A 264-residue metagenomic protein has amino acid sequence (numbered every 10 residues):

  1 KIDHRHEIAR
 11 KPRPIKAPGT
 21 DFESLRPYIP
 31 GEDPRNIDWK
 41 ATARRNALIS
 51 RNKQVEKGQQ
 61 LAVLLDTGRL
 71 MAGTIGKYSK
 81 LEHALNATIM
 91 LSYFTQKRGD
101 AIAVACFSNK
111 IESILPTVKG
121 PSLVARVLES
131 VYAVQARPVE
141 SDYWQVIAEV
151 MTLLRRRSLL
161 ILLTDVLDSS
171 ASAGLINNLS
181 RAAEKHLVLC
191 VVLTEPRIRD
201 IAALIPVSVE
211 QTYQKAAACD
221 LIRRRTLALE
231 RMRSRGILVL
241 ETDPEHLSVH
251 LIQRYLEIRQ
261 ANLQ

Functional and structural regions predicted by a protein language model:
K1, T152, R156, S170-Q264: Von Willebrand factor type A / integrin I
K1-S122, R157-T164, S170-A173, N177-R181 (+1 more regions): An amphipathic, basic-hydrophobic helix/alpha-beta surface used to engage anionic, phosphate-rich ligands or surfaces
I15, L81, T117, A136-E140 (+3 more regions): Hydrophobic alpha-helical scaffolding
S92-Y93, A148-M151, I252: Generic structural signal for well-ordered alpha-helical scaffold segments
A105-K110, L123-S130, R156-L159, P206-Q211 (+1 more regions): Short acidic (Asp/Glu) and glycine-rich catalytic loops that position anionic groups and cofactors
F107-K110, A148-V150, S248: A glycine-rich phosphate-binding loop feature that marks nucleotide/adenosyl-phosphate handling sites
L115-E129, L247-H250, Y255: Short, electropositive alpha-helical surface patch
L123-L159: Von Willebrand factor
